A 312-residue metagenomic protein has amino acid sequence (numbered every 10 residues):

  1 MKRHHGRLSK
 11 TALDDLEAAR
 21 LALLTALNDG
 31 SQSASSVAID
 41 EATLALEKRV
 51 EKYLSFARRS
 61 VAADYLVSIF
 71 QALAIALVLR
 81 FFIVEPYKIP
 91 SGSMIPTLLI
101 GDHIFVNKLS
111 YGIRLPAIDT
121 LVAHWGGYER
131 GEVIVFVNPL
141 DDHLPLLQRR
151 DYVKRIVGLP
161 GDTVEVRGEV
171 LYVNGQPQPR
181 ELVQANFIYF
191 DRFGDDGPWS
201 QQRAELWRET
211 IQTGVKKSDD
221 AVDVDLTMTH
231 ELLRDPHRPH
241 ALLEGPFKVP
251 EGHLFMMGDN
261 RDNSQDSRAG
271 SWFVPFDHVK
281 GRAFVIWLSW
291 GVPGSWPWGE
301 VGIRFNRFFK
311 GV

Functional and structural regions predicted by a protein language model:
M1-A22, V37-A62, I100-V312: Soluble "head" domains of membrane/secretory-pathway proteins
L23-K88: Long amphipathic alpha-helical scaffold segments
P86-D102: Alpha-helical transmembrane signal-anchor/signal-peptide segments
